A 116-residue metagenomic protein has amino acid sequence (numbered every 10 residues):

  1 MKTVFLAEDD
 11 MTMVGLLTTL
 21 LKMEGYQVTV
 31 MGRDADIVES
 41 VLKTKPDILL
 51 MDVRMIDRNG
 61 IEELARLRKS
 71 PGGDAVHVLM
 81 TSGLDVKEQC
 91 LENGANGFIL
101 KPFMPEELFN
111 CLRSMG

Functional and structural regions predicted by a protein language model:
E8, S82: Conserved acidic carboxylate
M11-T29: Two-component/phosphorelay signaling modules centered on CheY-like receiver
V30-I48: Acidic, metal-coordinating helix/loop segments flanking the phosphotransfer/catalytic sites of two-component signaling
R33, N59-E62: Acidic catalytic/metal-coordinating carboxylates
E39, I61-D74: Short amphipathic alpha-helix used as the core "switch/output" element in two-component signaling
D52: Active-site residues of response regulator receiver
I56: The feature encodes the CheY-like receiver
E62, L84-L100, E107-N110: Alpha4 helix (beta4-alpha4-beta5 surface) of REC/receiver domains from two-component response regulators
